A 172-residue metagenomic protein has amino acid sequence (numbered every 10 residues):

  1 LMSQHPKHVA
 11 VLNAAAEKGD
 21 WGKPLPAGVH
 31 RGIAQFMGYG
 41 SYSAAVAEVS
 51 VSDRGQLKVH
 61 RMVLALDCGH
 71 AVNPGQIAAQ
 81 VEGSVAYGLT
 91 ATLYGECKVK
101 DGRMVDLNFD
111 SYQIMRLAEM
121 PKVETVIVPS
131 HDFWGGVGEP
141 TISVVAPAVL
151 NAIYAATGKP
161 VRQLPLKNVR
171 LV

Functional and structural regions predicted by a protein language model:
L1-V172: Cofactor-binding beta-sheet edge motifs in enzyme active sites
